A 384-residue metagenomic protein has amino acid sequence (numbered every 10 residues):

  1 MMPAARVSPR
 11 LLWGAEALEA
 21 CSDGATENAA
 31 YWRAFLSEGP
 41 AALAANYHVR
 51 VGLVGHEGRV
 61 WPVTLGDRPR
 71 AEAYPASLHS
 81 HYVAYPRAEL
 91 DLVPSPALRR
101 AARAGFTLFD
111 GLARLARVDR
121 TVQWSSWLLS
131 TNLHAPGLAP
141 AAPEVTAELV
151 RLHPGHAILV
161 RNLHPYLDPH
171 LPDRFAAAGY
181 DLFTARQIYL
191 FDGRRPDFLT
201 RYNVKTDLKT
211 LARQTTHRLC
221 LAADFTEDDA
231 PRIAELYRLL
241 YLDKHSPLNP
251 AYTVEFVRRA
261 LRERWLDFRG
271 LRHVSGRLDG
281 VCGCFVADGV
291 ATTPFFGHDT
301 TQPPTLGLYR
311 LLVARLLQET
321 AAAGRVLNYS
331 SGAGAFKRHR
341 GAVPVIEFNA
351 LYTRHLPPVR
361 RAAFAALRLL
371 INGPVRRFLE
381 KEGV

Functional and structural regions predicted by a protein language model:
M1-P3, D91-F109, R361-V384: Membrane-proximal basic amphipathic "stem/tether" segments
A5-H56, G66-A71, V160-A185, G193-P304: A conserved beta-strand-loop-helix scaffold within acyl/acetyltransferase catalytic domains
A41-V150, D279-T301, F348: Conserved donor-binding loop and adjoining core beta-sheet/short helix segment in diverse acyl/aminoacyl transferases
A102-T216: Acyl-donor-binding surface of acyltransferase catalytic domains
A178-F198, V326-V384: Active-site/acyl-donor-binding loops of N-acyltransferases
F256-A362: Aromatic (often tryptophan-rich) hydrophobic motifs at membrane interfaces
